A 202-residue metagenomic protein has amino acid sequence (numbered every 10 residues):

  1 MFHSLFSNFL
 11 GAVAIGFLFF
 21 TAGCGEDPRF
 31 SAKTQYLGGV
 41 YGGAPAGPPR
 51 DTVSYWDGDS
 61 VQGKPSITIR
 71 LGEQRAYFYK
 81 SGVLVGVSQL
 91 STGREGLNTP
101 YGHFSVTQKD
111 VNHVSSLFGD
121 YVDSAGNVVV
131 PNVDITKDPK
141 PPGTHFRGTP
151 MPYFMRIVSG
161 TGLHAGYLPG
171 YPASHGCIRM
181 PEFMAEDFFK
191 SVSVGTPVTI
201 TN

Functional and structural regions predicted by a protein language model:
F2-N202: N-terminal pre-domains immediately preceding structured catalytic cores
